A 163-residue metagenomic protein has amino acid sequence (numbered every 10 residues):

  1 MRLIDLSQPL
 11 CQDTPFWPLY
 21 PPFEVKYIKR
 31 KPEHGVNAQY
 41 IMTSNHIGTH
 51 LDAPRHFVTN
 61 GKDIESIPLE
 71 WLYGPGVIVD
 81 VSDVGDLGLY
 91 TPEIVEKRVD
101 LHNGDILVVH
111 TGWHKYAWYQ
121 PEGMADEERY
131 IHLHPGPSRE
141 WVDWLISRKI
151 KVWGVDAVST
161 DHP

Functional and structural regions predicted by a protein language model:
M1-P163: Active-/binding-site microenvironments in catalytic and ligand-binding cores
